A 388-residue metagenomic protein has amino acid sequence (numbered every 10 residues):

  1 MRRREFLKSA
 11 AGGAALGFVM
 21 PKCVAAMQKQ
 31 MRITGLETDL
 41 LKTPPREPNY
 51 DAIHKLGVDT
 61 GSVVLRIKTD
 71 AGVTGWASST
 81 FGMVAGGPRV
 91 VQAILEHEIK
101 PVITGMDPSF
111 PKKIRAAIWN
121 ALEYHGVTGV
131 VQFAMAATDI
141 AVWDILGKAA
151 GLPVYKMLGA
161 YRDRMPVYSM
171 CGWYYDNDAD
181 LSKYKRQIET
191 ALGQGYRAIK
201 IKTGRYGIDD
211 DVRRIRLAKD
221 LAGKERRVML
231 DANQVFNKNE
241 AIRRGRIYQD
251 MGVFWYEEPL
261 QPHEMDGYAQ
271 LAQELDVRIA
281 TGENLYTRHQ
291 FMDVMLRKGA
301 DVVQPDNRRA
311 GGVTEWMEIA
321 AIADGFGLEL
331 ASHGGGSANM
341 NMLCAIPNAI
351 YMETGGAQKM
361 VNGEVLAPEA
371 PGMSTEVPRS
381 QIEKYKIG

Functional and structural regions predicted by a protein language model:
E5-A26: N-terminal export signals
A11-G13, M31-L41, P45, S62 (+1 more regions): Flexible C-terminal active-site loop/helix
Q30, G35, K68-A149: Metal- or metallocofactor-binding catalytic centers and their adjacent structured scaffolds across diverse enzyme
I53-V58, V130, G355: Short Gly/Pro-enriched turn/cap motifs at secondary-structure boundaries
P166-K183, N233: Active-site mouth loops of central-metabolism enzymes
K185-Q194, R246-D250: Alpha/beta enzyme core
I201-H333: Catalytic core of soluble alpha/beta enzymes
